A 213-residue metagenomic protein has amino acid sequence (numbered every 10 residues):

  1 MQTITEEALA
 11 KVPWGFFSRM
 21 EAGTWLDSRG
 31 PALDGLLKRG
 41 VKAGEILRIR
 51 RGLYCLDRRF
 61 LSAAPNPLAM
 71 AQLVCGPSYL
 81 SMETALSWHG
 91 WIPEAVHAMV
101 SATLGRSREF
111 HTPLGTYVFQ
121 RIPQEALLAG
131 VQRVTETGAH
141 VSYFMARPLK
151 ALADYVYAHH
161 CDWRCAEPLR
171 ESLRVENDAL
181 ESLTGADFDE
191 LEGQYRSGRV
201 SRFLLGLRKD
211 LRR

Functional and structural regions predicted by a protein language model:
M1-P77, P113, L128: Short beta-edge/loop segments at beta->alpha junctions of small alpha/beta modules that act as binding/recognition
T24, T84-W88, A151-Y155: Residue-level signal for well-ordered alpha-helical scaffold segments within enzymatic catalytic domains
D27, V41, G90, Y157-C161: Hydrophobic/aromatic-lined pockets within catalytic cores
L33, S78-M82, P148-L152: Amphipathic alpha-helical interface surfaces
R48-D57, P67-A126: Short gly/ser-rich loop at a beta-strand->alpha-helix junction or flexible surface loop bordering the NTP-binding
A64, L68, Q124-A139: Short amphipathic alpha-helical segments and their helix-coil junctions
Q132-R213: Hydrophobic alpha-helical interaction segments
